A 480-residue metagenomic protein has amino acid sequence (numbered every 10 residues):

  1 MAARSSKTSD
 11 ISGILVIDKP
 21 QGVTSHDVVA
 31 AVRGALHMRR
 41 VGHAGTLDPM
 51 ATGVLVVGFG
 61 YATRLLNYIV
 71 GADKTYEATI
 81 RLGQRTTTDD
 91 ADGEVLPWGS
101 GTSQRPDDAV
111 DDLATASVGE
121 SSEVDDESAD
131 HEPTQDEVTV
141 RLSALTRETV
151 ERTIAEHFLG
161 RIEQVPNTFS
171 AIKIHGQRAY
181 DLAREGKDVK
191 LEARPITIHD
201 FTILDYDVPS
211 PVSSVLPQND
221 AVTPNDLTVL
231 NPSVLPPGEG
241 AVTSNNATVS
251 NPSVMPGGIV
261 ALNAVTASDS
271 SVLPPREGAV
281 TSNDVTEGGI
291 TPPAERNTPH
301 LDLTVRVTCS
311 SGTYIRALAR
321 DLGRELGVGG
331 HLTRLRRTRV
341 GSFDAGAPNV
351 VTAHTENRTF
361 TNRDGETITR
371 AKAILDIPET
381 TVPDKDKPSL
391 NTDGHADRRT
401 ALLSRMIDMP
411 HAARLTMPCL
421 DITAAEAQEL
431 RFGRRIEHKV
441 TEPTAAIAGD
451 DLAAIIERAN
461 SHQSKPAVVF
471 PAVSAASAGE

Functional and structural regions predicted by a protein language model:
M1-P20, S25-H43, L47, D107-A129 (+11 more regions): Accessory RNA 3′-end/elbow-binding domains used by RNA modification enzymes
G22, G60-R64, Q84-R85: Short, charged/polar surface micro-motifs in flexible loops or helix N-caps
T24, T308-A317: Ser/Thr-glycine-rich phosphate-binding loops at phosphate-binding pockets of nucleotides, nucleotide cofactors
L36, R40-V70, T168-F169, D181 (+1 more regions): Glycine/acidic-rich beta-strand-loop module
V57, A78, G176, L318 (+2 more regions): Residue-level signal for inorganic ion chemistry
Y68-E163: Acidic, low-complexity central loop/insert segments
F169-S170, I174-I196: Extended alpha-helical targeting/anchoring segments, especially N-terminal organellar/secretory targeting helices
